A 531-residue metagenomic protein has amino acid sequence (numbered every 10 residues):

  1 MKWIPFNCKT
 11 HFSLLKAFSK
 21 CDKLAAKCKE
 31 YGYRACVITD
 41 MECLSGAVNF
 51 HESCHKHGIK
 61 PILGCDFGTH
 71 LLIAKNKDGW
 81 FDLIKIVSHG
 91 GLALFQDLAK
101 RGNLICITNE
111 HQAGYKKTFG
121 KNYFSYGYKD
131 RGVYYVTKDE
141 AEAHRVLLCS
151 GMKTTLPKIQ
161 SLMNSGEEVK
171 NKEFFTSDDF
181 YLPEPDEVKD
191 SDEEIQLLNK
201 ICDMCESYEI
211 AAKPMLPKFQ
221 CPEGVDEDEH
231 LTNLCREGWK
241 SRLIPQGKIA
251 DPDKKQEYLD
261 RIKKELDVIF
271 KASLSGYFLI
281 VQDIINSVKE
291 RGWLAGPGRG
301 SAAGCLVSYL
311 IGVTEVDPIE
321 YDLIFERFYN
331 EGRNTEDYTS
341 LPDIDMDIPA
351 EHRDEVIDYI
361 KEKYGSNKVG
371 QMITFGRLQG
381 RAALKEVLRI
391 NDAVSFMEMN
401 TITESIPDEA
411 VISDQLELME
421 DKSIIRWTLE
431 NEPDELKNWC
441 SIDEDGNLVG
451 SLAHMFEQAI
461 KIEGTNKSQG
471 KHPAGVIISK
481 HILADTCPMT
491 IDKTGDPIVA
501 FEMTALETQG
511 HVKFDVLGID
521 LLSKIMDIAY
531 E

Functional and structural regions predicted by a protein language model:
M1-E531: Alpha-helical scaffold/interaction cores of sigma-54-like transcription cofactors and many family A DNA polymerases
